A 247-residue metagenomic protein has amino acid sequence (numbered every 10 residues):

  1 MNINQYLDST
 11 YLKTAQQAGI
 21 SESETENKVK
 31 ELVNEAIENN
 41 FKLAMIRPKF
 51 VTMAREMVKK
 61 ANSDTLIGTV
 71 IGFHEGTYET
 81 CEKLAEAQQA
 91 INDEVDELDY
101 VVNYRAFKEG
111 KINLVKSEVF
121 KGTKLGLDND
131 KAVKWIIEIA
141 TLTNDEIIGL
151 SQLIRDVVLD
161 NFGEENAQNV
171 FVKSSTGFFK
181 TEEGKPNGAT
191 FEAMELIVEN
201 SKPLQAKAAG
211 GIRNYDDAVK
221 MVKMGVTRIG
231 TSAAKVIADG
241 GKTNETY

Functional and structural regions predicted by a protein language model:
M1-T80, N92, L153: Conserved N-terminal beta1-alpha1 strand-loop-helix module at the mouth
N2-T14, L43-I46, T65-G72, L98-Y100 (+5 more regions): Hydrophobic faces of well-ordered beta-strands that scaffold small-molecule active sites in alpha/beta enzyme cores
Y11, T69-I71, T80, N92-F107 (+2 more regions): Glycine-rich phosphate-binding active-site loops on the catalytic face of alpha/beta enzymes
A18-S23, K180-G188: Short, flexible/disordered intra-domain loops and linkers
V33-M53, L98-K116, E138, V172-P186: Glycine-rich, proline-tolerant flexible connector loops at the mouths of alpha/beta enzymes
P48, T52-F73, I112-K134, T141 (+2 more regions): Alpha-helix-loop-beta-strand connector modules within alpha/beta enzyme cores
E75-Q89, E109-F120: Glycine-rich anion/phosphate-binding loops
Y78-D93, L142-L153, M194-L204, I212-T227: Catalytic cores of alpha/beta
